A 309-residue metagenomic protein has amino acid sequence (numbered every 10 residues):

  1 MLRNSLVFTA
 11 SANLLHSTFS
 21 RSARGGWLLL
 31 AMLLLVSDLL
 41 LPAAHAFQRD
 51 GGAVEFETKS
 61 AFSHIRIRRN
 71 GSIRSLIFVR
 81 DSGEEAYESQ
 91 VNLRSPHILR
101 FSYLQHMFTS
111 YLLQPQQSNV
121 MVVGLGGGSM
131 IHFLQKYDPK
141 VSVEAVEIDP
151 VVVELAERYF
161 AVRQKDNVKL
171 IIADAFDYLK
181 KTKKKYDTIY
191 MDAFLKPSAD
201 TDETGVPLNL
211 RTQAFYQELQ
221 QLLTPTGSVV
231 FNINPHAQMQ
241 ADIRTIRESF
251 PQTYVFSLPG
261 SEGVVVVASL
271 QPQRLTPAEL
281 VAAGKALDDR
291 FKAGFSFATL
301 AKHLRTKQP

Functional and structural regions predicted by a protein language model:
M1-R21: N-terminal secretory signal peptides that target proteins for export/translocation
L29-D38: Bacterial N-terminal signal peptides
D38-H45: Membrane-interface motif at the C-terminal end of an N-terminal transmembrane signal
H45-Q105, T109-L112, K136: Rossmann-like AdoMet
D50-G51, H64-R66, L270-P309: SAM/dcSAM-binding transferase cores
R69, I98-S228, H236-M239, S249 (+1 more regions): The AdoMet/dcAdoMet-binding core of the Class I SAM-like
M239-A293: Substrate-binding/catalytic lobe of Class I Rossmann-like enzymes that use SAM or dcSAM, i.e., the mid-to-C-terminal
